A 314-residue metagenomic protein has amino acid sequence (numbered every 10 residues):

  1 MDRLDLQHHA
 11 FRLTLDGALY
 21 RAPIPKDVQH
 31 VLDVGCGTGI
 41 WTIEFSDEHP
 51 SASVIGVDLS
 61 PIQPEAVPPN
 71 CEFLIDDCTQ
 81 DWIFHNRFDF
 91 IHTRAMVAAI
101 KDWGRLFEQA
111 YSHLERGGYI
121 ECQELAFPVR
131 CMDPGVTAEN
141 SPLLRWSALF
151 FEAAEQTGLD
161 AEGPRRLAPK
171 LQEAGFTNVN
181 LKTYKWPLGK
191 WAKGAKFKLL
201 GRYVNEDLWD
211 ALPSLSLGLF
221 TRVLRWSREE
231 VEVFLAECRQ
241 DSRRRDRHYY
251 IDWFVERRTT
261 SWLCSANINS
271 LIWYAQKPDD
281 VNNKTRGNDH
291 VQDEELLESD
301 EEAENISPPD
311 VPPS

Functional and structural regions predicted by a protein language model:
D2-H30, I40, E44: Conserved alpha-helix/loop element of class I SAM-dependent methyltransferases that forms part of the SAM/SAH-binding
P25-F90, R105: Class I SAM-dependent methyltransferase SAM/SAH-binding core
C36-G39, L59-I62, C78-Q80, T93-A98 (+6 more regions): Conserved beta-strand elements of beta-rich interaction domains across eukaryotes, especially beta-propellers
W41, F45-S46, V57, L74-I75 (+3 more regions): Conserved NB-ARC/NACHT P-loop NTPase core of NLR-like innate immune receptors
A98, Y119-S214, N305-I306: Conserved catalytic/acceptor-binding region of the Class I
I100-D102: Short N-terminal helix/helix-N-cap motif within the alpha/beta-hydrolase-1
G104-Y119: A short glycine-rich, Lys/Arg-flanked "PGG" loop and its adjoining helix->strand segment in the class I
A174-S314: C-terminal lobe and adjacent flexible extensions of AdoMet/dcAdoMet transferase-like proteins
